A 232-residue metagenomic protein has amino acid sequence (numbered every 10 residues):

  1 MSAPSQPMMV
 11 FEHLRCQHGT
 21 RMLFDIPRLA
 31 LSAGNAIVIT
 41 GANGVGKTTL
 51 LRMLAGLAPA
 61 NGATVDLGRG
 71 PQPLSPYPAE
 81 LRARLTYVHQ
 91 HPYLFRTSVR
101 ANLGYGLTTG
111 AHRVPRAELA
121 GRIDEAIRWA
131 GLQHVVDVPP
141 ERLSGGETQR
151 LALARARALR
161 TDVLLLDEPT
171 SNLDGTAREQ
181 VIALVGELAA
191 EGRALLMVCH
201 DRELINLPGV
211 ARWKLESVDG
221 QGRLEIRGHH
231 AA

Functional and structural regions predicted by a protein language model:
T40-A42: The feature captures the beta-strand-to-loop junction immediately N-terminal to the Walker
A55: Helix-to-loop junction immediately C-terminal to a conserved catalytic motif
P71-T86: ABC ATPase NBD coupling module
R116-V135: Conserved ABC ATPase "signature" region
P139-L143, E147: Conserved ABC ATPase signature
L164-E168: Catalytic Walker B motif of ABC-type/P-loop ATPase nucleotide-binding domains
D174: ABC-family nucleotide-binding domains
